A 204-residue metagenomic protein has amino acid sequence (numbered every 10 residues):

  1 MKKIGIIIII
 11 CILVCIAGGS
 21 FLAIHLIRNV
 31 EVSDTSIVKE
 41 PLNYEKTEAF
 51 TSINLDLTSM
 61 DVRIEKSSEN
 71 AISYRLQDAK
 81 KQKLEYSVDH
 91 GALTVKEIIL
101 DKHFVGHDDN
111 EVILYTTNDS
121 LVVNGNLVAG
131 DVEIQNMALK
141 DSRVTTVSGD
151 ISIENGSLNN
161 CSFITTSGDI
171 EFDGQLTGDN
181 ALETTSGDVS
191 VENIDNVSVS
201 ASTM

Functional and structural regions predicted by a protein language model:
K2-L127, E133-T146, N155-I164, D173-L176 (+3 more regions): Acidic (Asp/Glu) and glycine-rich low-complexity loops/linkers that are typically intrinsically disordered
